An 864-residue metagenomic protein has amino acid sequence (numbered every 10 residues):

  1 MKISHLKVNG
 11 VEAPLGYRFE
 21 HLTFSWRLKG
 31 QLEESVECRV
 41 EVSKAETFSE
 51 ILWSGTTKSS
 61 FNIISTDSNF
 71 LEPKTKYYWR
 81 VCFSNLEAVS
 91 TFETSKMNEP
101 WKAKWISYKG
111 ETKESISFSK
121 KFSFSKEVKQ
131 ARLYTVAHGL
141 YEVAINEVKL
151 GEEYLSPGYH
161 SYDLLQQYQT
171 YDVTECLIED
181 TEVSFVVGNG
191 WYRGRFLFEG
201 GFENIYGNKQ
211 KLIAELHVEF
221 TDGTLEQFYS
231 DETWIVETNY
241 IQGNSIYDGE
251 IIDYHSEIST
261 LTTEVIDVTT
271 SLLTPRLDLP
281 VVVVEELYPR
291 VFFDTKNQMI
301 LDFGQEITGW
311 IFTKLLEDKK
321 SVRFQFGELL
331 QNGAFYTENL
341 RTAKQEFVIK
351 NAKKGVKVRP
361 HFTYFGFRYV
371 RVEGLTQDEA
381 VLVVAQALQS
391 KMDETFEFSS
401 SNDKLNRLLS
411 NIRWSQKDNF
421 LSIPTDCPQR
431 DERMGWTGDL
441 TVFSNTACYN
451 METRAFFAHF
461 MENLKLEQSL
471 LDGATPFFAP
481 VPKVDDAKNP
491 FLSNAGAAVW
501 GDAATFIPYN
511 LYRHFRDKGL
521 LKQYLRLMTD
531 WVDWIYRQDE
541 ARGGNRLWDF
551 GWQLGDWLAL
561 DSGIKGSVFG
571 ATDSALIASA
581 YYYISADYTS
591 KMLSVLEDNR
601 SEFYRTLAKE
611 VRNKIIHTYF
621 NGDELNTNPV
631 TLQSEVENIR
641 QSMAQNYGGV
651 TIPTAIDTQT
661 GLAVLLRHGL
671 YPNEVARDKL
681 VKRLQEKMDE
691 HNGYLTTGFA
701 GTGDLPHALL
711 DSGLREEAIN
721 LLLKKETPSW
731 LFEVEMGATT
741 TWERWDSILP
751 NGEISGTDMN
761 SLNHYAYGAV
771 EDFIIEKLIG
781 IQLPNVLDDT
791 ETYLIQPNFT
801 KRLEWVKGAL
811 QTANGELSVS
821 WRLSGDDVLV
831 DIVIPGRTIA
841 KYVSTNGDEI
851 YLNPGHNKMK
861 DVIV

Functional and structural regions predicted by a protein language model:
M1-K76, R80-R430, G438, A455-A458 (+5 more regions): Extracellular/oxidizing-compartment recognition motifs
G110-K113, R132, G158-Y162, D172-T174 (+17 more regions): Alpha-helix capping and helix-loop boundary segments enriched in small/acidic/polar residues
Y134, W310-L316, S321-F326, F362 (+6 more regions): Alpha-helical support elements that line or immediately flank enzyme active sites and cofactor-binding pockets
L140, T233-T238, A380-N411, P424-V442 (+6 more regions): Active-site acid/base region of carbohydrate-active enzymes
E152-P157, S161-D163, N332-T342, R454-I564 (+1 more regions): Helix-terminus loop motifs that line ligand-binding clefts
V183, I252-D253, D431-E432, A447-N450 (+6 more regions): C-terminal capping/lid segments that line or modulate ligand- or cofactor-binding pockets
F202-Y206, I213-E215, T224-S256, V265-D267 (+3 more regions): Non-catalytic C-terminal accessory modules of carbohydrate-active enzymes
Y512, Y583, T589-S590, A608: Heptad-repeat amphipathic alpha-helical coiled-coil interaction surface used for oligomerization/assembly
